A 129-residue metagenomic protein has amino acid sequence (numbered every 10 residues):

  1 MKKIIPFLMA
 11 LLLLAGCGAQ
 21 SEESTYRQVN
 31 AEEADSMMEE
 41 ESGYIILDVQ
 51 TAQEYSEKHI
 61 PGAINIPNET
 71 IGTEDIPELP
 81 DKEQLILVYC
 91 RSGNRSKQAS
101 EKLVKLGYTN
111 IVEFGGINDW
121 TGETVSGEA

Functional and structural regions predicted by a protein language model:
I4-P6, C17-M37, Q53-Q84, R91-A129: Rhodanese-like catalytic fold shared by cysteine-dependent sulfurtransferases and DSP/PTP-type phosphatases
L12-G16: C-terminal motif of bacterial Sec signal peptides marking the signal peptidase cleavage site
I45-D48: Structural scaffold elements adjacent to functional motifs in cytosolic proteins
